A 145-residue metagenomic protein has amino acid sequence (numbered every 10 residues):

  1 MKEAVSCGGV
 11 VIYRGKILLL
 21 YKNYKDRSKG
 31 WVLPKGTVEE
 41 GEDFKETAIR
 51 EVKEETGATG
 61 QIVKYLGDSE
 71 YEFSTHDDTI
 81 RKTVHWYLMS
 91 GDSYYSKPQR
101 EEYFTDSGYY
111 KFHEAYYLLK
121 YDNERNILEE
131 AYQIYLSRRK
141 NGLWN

Functional and structural regions predicted by a protein language model:
M1-L33: N-terminal strand-loop-strand
G8, K16-L18, F44-K45, Y65 (+3 more regions): A generic structural signal for ordered secondary structure
G36-T37, A58, T79-I80, I134-S137 (+1 more regions): Short, charged/polar low-complexity linear motifs in solvent-exposed/disordered segments
V38-N126: Unchanged
Y117-N145: Charged phosphate-binding loop/patch that engages nucleotide di/tri-phosphates or the phosphate backbone of nucleic
